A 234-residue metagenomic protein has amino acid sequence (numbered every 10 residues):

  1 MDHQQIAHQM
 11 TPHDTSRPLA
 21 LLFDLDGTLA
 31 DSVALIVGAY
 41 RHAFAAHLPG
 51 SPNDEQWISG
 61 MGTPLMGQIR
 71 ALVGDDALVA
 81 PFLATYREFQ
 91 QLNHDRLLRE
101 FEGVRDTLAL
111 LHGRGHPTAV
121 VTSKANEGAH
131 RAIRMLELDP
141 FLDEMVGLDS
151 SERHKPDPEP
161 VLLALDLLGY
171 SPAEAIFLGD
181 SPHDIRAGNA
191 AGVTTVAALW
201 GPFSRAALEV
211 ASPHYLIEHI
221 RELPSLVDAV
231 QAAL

Functional and structural regions predicted by a protein language model:
D2-L19, A109-H112, N126, H130-L234: Asp-based, Mg2+/Mn2+-dependent phosphohydrolase catalytic module
H13-D106, L110-R114: N-terminal helical cap/lid subdomain that shapes the substrate entry/recognition surface in HAD-like hydrolases
T28, T122-K124: Conserved phosphate-coupling serine/threonine residues in phosphotransfer and NTP-handling enzymes
G60, P64, R96, K124 (+2 more regions): Residue-level signal for short amphipathic helical patches enriched in basic/charged and nearby hydrophobic residues
D95-R99, S123, T194-T195: Short, flexible loop segments at the rims of nucleotide/cofactor-binding pockets, characterized by
